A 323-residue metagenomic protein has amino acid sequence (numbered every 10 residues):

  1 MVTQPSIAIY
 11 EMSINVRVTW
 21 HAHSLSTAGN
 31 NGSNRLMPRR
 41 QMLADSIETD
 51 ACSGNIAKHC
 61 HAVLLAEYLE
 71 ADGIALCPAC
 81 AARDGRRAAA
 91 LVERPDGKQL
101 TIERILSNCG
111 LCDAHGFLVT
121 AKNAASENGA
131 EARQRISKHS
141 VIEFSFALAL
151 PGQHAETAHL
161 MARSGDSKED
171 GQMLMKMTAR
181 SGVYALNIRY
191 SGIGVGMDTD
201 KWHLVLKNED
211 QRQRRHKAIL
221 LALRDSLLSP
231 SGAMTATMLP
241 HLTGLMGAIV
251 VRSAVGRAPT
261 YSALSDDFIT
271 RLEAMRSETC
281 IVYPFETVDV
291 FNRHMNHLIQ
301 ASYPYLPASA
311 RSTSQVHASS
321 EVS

Functional and structural regions predicted by a protein language model:
M1-A51, A66, E70, D84-S323: Basic polyanion-binding and macromolecular-assembly surfaces
N55-E67: Phosphate-binding glycine-rich loops of NTP-binding sites
C77-C80: Short loop-to-beta-strand transition segments
